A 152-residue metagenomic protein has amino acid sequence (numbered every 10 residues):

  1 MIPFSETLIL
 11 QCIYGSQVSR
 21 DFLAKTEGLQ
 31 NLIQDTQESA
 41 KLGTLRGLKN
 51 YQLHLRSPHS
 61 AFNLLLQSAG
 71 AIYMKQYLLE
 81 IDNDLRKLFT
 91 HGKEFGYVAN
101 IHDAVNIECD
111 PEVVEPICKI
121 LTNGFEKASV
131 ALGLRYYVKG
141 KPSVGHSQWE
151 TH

Functional and structural regions predicted by a protein language model:
M1-H152: Conserved catalytic core of nucleotide polymerization and phosphodiester-bond processing enzymes
